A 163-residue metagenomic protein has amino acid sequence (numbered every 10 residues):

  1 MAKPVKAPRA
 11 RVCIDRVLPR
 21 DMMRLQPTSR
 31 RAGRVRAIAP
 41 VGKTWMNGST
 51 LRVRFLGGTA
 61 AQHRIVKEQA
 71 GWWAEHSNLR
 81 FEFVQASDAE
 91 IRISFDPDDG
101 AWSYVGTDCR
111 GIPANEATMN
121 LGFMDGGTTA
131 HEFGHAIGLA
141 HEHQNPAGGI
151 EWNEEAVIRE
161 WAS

Functional and structural regions predicted by a protein language model:
M1-S163: Zinc-dependent metalloendopeptidases
